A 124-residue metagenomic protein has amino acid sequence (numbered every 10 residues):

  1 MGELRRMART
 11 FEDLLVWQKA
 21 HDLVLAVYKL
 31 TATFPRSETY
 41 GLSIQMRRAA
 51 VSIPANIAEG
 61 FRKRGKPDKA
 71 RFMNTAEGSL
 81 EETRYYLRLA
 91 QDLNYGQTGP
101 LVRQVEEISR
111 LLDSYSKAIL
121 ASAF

Functional and structural regions predicted by a protein language model:
M1-F124: Amphipathic alpha-helical assembly/interaction segments
